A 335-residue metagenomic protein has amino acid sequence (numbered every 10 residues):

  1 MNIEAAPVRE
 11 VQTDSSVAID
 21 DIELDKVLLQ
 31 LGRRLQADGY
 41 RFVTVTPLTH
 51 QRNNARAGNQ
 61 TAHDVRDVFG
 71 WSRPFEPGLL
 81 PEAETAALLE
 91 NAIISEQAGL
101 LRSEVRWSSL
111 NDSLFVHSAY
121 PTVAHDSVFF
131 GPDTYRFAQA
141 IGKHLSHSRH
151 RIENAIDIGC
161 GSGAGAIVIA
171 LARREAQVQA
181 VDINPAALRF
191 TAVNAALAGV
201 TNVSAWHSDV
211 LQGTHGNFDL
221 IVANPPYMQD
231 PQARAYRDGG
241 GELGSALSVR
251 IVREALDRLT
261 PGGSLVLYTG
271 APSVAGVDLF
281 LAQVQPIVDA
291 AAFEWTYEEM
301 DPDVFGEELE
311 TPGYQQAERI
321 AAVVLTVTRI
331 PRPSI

Functional and structural regions predicted by a protein language model:
A5-N111: N-terminal auxiliary segments of SAM/dcSAM-dependent transferases
G99-S146: Class I SAM-dependent transferase core
G131-A223, Q229-A233: Conserved SAM/SAH cofactor-binding pocket of Class I
P185-A187, A223-R250, E254: Mobile active-site "lid"/loop adjacent to the S-adenosyl-L-methionine
A235-G240, A275-D278, P312: Short, flexible/disordered intra-domain loops and linkers
L247-D303: Conserved Class I SAM-dependent methyltransferase catalytic core
E310-I335: Core SAM-dependent methyltransferase catalytic element
